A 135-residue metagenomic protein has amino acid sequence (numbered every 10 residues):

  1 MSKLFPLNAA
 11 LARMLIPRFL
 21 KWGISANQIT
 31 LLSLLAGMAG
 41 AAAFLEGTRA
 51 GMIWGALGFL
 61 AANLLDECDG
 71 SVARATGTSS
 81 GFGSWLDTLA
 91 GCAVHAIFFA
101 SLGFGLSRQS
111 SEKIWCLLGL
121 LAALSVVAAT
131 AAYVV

Functional and structural regions predicted by a protein language model:
M1-P17, T88-V135: A feature for the membrane-embedded catalytic helix bundles of lipid/isoprenoid biosynthetic enzymes
M1-W54: Topogenic membrane-insertion module of multi-pass membrane proteins
W22, E46, A50, A75-S79 (+2 more regions): Membrane-interface elements of multi-pass transporters and channels
N27, I53, G81, K113-C116: Residues that define the loop-to-transmembrane-helix transition and helix capping in multi-pass membrane transporters
L32-A39, W54-A61, A93, A100 (+1 more regions): Lipid-exposed faces of alpha-helical membrane segments in multi-pass integral membrane proteins
L45-G47, L65-A73, A128-V134: Juxtamembrane membrane-interface segments at transmembrane alpha-helix termini
G51-G103: Acidic (Asp/Glu-rich) catalytic motifs at the cytosolic membrane interface
